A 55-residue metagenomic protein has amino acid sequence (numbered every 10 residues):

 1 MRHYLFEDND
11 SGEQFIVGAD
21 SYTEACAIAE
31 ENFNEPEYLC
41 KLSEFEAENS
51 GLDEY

Functional and structural regions predicted by a protein language model:
M1-E13: Short aromatic-glycine-(Arg/Gly/Cys) micro-motifs in beta-strand/loop hairpins
E13-Q14, A25: Low-complexity, intrinsically disordered short peptide segments enriched in small/polar/basic residues
D20-P36: A short, charged, amphipathic alpha-helix used as a generic interaction element across diverse proteins
E31-Y55: Short, mixed-charge low-complexity intrinsically disordered segments
